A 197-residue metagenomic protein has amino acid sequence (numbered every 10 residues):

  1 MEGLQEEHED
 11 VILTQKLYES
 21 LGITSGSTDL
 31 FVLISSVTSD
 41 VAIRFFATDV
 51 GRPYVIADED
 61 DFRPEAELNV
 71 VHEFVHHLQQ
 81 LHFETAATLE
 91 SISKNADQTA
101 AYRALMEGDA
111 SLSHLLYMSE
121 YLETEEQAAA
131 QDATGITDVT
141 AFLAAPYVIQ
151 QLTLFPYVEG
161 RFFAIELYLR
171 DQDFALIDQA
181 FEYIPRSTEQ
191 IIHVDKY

Functional and structural regions predicted by a protein language model:
M1-T28: A metal-dependent hydrolase signature that marks the N-terminal structural subdomain at the beginning of catalytic folds
E2-E7, D29-P53: Catalytic zinc-binding patch centered on the HExxH motif and its immediate surroundings that defines zinc-dependent
P53-V71, A101: Short pre-active-site segment immediately N-terminal to the catalytic Zn-binding motif
L68-V71, E107, S111-H114, R161 (+1 more regions): Extracytoplasmic/secreted envelope proteins and their assembly/folding machinery, especially bacterial periplasmic
N69, E73-L81: Catalytic glutamate of the conserved HExxH
Q80-Q131: Post-HExxH zinc-binding segment in Zn-dependent metallohydrolases
L112-D138, Y168-E182: Short helix/loop segments within enzyme catalytic domains that coordinate or immediately flank catalytic cofactors
T140-Y197: Pan-zinc metallopeptidase signature
